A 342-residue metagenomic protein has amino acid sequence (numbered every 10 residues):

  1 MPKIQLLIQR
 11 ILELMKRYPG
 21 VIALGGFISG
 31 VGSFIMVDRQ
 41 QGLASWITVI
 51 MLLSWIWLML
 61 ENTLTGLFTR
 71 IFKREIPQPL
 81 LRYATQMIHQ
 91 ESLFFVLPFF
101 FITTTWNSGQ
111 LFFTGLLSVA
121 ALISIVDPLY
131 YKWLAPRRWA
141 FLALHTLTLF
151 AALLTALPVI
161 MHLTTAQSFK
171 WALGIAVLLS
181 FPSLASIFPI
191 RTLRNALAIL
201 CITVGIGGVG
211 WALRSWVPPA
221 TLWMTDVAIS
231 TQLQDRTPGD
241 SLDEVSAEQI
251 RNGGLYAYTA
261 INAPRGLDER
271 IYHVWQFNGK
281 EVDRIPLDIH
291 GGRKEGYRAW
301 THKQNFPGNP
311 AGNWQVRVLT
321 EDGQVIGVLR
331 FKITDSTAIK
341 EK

Functional and structural regions predicted by a protein language model:
M1-L129: Membrane-anchoring hydrophobic segments
R138-I187: Membrane-embedded alpha-helical segments of integral membrane proteins
R191-A220: Internal/C-terminal transmembrane anchor helices
V209-I250, K332-K342: Short, compositionally biased P/S/T/A/G/V-rich stretches that sit at domain boundaries
L255, G292-K303: Aromatic sugar-binding surface patches on proteins that engage polysaccharides or sugar-phosphate polymers
Y256-A263: Short edge beta-strand/loop segments characteristic of extracellular beta-sandwich folds
D283-R293: Solvent-exposed serine/threonine-rich low-complexity stretches and specific carbohydrate-binding patches
L319-L329: Short acidic/polar inter-strand loop motif in beta-rich domains
